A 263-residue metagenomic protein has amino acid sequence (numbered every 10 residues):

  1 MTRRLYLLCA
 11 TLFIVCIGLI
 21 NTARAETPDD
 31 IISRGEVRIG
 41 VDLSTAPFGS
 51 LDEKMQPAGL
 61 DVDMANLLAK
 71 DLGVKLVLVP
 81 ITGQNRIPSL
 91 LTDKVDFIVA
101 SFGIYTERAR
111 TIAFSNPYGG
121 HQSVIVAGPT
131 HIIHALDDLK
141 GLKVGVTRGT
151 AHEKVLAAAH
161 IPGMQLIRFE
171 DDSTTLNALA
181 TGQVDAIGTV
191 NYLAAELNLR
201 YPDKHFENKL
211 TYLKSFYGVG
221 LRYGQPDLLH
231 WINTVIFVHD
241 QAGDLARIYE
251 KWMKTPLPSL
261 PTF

Functional and structural regions predicted by a protein language model:
A25-S101: Extracytoplasmic small-molecule ligand-binding "clamshell" domains of the periplasmic binding protein/Venus flytrap
T27, A151-R168, H205-N208, I236-F263: Ligand-binding clefts/hinges and TM-proximal coupling segments of bilobed small-molecule sensing domains
I39-L43, A113-A135, R148, V219-R222: Hydrophobic/proline-rich hinge and linker segments of small-molecule sensing/allosteric domains, predominantly
G49-E53, A65-V74, S115, L136 (+4 more regions): Ligand-binding cleft/hinge of the Venus flytrap
V62, V77-P88, I167-N177, T181 (+1 more regions): Short helix-initiation/N-cap motifs at beta->coil->alpha
V62-D71, T130-I133, D137-D138, L142-K143 (+2 more regions): Extended ligand-binding regions for polar small-molecule ligands
P88, S101-R110, V155-A158, A180-L213: A ligand-binding cleft/hinge motif common to bilobed small-molecule-binding domains
G119-A127, A195-F237, T255-F263: Periplasmic-binding protein-like
